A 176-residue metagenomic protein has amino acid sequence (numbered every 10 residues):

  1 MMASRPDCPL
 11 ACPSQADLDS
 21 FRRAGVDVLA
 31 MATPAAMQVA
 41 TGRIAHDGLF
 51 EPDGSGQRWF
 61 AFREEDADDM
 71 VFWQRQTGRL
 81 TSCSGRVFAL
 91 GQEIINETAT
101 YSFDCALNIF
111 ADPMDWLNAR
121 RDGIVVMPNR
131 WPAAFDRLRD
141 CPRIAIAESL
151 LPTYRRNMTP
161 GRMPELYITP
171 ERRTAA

Functional and structural regions predicted by a protein language model:
M1-R58, R173-A176: TOPRIM metal-binding catalytic domain and adjacent DNA-binding surface shared by DnaG-type primases
P13-A16, R130, I146-S149: Short coil/turn linker and secondary-structure boundary residues
S20, P152-I168: Short, aromatic/basic amphipathic alpha-helical patches
F21, F60-F62, I144-I146: Generic structural hydrophobic/aromatic packing signal, biased to beta-strands
A30, I144-I146, Y167-I168: A structural signal for short, well-ordered beta-strand segments and their strand-loop junctions that often border
A45-C141: Phosphate-handling DNA/RNA-contact segment within nucleic-acid enzymes
I124-R130, R162-T169: Short hydrophobic/aromatic-enriched beta-strand-loop microsegments
R137-T159: Acidic beta-strand-to-loop metal/phosphate-binding motif
